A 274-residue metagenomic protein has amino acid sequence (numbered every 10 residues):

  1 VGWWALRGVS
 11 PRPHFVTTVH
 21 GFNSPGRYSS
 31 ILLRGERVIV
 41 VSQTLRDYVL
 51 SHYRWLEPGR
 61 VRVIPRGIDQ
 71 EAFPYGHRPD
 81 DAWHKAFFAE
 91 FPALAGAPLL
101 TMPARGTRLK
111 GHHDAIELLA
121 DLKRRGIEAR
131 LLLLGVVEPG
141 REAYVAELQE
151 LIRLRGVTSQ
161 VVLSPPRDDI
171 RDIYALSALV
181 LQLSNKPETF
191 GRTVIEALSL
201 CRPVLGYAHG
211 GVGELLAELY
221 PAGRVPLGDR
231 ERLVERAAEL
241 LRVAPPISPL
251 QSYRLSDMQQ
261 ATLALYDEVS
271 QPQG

Functional and structural regions predicted by a protein language model:
S10-Q43, W55-L56: A conserved, positively charged/aromatic
T44, G67: Carbohydrate-associated surface elements
A72-R78, R242-Q271: A charged, aromatic-enriched C-terminal amphipathic alpha-helix characteristic of glycosyltransferases across folds
P74-A93, L148: A short helix/loop element that forms part of the nucleotide-sugar donor recognition site in Leloir-type
A89-K110, I116-L119: Conserved donor-binding/catalytic core segment of Leloir-type glycosyltransferases
G140-V145, T158-R167, I173: Active-site donor-binding acidic/aromatic loop of nucleotide-activated sugar and phosphosugar transferases involved
P203-G206: Short hydrophobic beta-strand element within catalytic cores of glycosyltransferases and related nucleotide-activated
E218-E231, A238-R242: Conserved acidic donor-binding segment of nucleotide-sugar-dependent glycosyltransferases
